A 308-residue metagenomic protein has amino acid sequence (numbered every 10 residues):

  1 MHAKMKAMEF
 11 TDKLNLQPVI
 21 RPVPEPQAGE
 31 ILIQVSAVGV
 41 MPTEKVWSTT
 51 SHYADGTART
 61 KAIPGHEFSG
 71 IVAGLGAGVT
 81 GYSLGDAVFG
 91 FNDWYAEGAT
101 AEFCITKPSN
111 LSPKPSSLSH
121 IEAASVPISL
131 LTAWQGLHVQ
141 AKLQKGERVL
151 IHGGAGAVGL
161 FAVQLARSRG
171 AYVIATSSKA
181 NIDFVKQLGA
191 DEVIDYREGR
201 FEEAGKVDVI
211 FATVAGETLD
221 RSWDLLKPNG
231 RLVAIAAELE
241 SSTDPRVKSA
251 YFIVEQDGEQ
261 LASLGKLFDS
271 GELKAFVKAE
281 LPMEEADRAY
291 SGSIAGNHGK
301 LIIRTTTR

Functional and structural regions predicted by a protein language model:
H2-A3, L261-R308: C-terminal hydrophobic helical "lid"/dimerization subdomain of Rossmann-like NAD(P)H-dependent oxidoreductases
P22-G39, S51-Y95: Glycine-rich beta-strand-centered segment in the early N-terminal region that forms part of a ligand/cofactor-binding
G81, F91-G153: NAD(P)H dinucleotide-binding glycine-rich loop of Rossmann-like/cofactor-binding domains, especially the beta1-alpha1
L84, V126-D195: Mid-domain Rossmann-like dinucleotide-binding core that forms the NAD(H)/NADP(H) cofactor-binding site
S177-N181, R197-G199, A234-S241: Short, polar loop motifs at secondary-structure junctions
E192-R197, L281-E284: Short acidic-hydrophobic, aromatic-tinged amphipathic segments that line or gate anion-handling sites
E202-V209: A short acidic, Gly/Pro-enriched loop at the edge of an enzyme's catalytic core that lines a small-molecule cofactor
V214-F276, T305-R308: Glycine-rich phosphate-binding loop and adjacent beta-alpha segment of Rossmann(oid) nucleotide-cofactor-binding
